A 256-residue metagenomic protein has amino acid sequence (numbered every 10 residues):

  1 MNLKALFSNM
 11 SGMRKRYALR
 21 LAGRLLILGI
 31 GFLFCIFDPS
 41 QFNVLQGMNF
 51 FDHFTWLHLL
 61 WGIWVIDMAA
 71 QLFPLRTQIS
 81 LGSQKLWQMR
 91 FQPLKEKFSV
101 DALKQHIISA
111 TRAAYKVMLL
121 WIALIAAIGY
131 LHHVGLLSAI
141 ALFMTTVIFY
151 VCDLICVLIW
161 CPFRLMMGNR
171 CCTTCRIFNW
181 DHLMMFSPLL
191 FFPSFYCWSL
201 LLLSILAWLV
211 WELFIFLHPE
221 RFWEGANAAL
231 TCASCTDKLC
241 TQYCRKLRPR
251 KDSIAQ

Functional and structural regions predicted by a protein language model:
S8-K15, V44-L59, I177-W180: Membrane-interface segments at the starts/ends of alpha-helical transmembrane spans
R24-P39, G47-Q84, H133-L136, F143-C156: Hydrophobic alpha-helical membrane-embedded segments
H58-D67, M144-I155, L189, S194-L217: Alpha-helical membrane-embedded segments
A70-K85, I155-M166, L213-L230: Juxtamembrane/interface segments at transmembrane-helix termini
W87-T111, N169-W180: Short membrane-interface loop/juxtamembrane segments of multi-pass integral membrane proteins
R112-G129, F178-F191: Core segments of transmembrane alpha-helices that mediate helix-helix packing or line hydrophobic substrate/ligand
A127-Y130, V151-M167, M184-F192: Alpha-helical transmembrane segments in multipass membrane proteins, preferentially the mid-helix core
L165-P188, W208-Q256: Cytosolic/matrix-facing juxtamembrane and C-terminal tails of multi-pass cellular membrane proteins
